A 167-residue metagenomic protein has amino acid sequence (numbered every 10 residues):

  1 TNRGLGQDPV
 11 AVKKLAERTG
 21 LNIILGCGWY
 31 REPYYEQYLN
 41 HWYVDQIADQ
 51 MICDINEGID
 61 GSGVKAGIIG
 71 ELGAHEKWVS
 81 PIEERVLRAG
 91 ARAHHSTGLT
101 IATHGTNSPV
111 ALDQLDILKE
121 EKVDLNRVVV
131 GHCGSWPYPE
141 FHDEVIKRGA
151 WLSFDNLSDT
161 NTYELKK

Functional and structural regions predicted by a protein language model:
T1-N2: N-terminal capping/small domains of soluble enzymes
G6-K14: Metal-dependent catalytic neighborhoods of phosphoester/phosphodiester hydrolases
V12-K13, Y38, S80-E84, S108-K122 (+1 more regions): Distinct, well-ordered alpha-helical segments
K14-E17, N22-T100, R148-W151, N156-T160: Active-site gating/metal-coordination segments in enzymes
T19, E120-N126: Short helix-capping segments at alpha-helix termini
W29, A74-H75, N107-S108, G134-W136: Short glycine-enriched loops at secondary-structure junctions
T100-T106, R127-S135, N156-L157: Catalytic beta/alpha-barrel core
W136-K167: Active-site-adjacent C-terminal substructures of enzyme catalytic domains
